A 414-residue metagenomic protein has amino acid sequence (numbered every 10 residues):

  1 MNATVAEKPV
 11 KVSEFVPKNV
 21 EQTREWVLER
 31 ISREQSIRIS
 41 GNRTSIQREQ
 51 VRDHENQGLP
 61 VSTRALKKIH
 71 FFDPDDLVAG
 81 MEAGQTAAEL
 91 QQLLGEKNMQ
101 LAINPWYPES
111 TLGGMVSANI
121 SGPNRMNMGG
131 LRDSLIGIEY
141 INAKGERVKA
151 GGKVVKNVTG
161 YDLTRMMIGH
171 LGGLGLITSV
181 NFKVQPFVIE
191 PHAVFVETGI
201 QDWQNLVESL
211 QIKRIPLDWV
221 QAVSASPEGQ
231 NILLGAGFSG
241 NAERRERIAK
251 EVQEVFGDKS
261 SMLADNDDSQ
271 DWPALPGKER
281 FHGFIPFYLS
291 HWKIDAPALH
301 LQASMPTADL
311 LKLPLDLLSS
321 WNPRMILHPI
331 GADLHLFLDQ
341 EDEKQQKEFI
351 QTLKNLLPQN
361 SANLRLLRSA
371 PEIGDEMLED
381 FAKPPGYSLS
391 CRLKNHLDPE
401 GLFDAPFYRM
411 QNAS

Functional and structural regions predicted by a protein language model:
N2-I39, E55, S62-W106, V116 (+2 more regions): N-terminal glycine-rich flavin-associated loop
Q22, A88-E89, Q201-L206, A242-K250 (+2 more regions): Short, conserved charged micro-motifs
S36, A102, P216-Q221, N322-L327 (+1 more regions): A short linear hydrophobic-aromatic micro-motif
N42-T44, I103-M115, R409: Short, glycine/charge-rich beta-strand/loop segments that flank catalytic centers and engage negatively charged groups
R43, P74, P227-N231, L327-L334 (+1 more regions): Short Gly/Ser/Thr- and Asp/Glu-enriched loop/turn motifs at secondary-structure junctions
Q50-N56, R64, Y107, S260-S414: Conserved glycine-rich FAD pyrophosphate-binding loop
S117, I136-W292: C-terminal substrate-binding/cap subdomain adjacent to the FAD-binding core in PCMH-type and related FAD-linked
